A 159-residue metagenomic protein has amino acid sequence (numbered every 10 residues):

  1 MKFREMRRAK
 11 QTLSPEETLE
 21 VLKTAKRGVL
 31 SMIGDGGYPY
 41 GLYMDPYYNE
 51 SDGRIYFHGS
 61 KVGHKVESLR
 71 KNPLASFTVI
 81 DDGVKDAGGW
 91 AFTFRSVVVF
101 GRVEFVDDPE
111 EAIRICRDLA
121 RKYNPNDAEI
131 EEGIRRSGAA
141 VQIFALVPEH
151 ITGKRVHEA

Functional and structural regions predicted by a protein language model:
M1-T24: Extreme N-terminal tail/first-helix region
K2-A9, V84-A159: Charged, gly/pro-rich active-site loop segments
T12-L13, T24-V29, N126-E129: Short Pro/Gly-enriched beta-strand edge/turn motifs at strand-loop
L22, S68-L69, L119: A generic structural signal for nonpolar/aromatic side chains embedded in well-ordered alpha-helices
A25-K61, F77: Short beta-strand segments
V29, Y56, S76, F100 (+1 more regions): Beta-strand secondary-structure signal
H58, H64-F92: Helix-adjacent hinge/juxtasegments
